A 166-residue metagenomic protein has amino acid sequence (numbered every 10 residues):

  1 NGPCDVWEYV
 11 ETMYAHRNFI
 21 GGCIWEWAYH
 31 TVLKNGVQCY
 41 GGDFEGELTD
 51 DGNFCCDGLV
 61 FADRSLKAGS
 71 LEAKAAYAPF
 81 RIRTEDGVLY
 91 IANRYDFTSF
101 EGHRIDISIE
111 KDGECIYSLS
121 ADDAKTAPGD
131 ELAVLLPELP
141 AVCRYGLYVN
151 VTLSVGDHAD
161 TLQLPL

Functional and structural regions predicted by a protein language model:
N1-Y90, Y95-E101, D106-E114: Extended substrate-binding grooves/exosites of carbohydrate-active enzymes
V88-D122, E131-P137, Y145-S154: Beta-strand-rich binding/interaction modules
P128: Active-site-adjacent substructure of cysteine-protease-like catalytic cores
P140: Active-site-adjacent segment of 2-oxoglutarate/Fe(II) JmjC oxygenases
D157-L166: Short beta-strand elements
